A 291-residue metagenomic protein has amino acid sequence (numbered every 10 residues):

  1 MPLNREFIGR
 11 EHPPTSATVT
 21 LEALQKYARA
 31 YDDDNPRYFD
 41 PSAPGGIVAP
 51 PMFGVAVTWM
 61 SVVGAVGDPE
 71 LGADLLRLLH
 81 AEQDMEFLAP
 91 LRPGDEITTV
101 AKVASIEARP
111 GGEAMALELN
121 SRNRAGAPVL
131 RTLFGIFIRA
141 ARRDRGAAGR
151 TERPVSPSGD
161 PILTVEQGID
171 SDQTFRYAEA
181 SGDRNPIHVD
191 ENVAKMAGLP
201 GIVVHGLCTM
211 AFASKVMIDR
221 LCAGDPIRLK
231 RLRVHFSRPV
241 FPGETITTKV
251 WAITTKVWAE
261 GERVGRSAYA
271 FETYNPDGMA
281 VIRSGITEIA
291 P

Functional and structural regions predicted by a protein language model:
M1-F7, L78-V165, V240-P242, T247-P291: HotDog/MaoC-like acyl-thioester-processing domains
M1-H80, R143-A148, S156-G224: Hot-dog-fold acyl-thioester-processing enzymes
Q83-D84, R231-S237: Short alpha-helix capping/helix-loop boundary micro-motifs
I227-L229: A short coil-to-beta-strand element that immediately follows conserved catalytic motifs
